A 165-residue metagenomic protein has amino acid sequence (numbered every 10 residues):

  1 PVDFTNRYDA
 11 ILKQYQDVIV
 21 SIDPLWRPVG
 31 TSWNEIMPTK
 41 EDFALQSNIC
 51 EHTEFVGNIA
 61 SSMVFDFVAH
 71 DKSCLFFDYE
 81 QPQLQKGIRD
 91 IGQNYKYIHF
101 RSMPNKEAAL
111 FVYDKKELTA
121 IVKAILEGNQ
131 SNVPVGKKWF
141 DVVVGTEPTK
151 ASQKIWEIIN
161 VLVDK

Functional and structural regions predicted by a protein language model:
P1-V2, E80: Residues in the short beta-alpha loop(s) of Rossmann-like NAD(P)-binding domains
D3-F65, A69-H70: Donor nucleotide-activated moiety binding/catalytic core segment of transferases that use nucleotide-activated donors
M37-K40, V112, T146-K150: Conserved phosphate-coordination/catalytic loops
N48-E51, I59-S62, Y113, E117 (+2 more regions): Generic recognition of stable, solvent-exposed alpha-helical segments in well-folded globular domains
S62-V144: Catalytic binding pocket for nucleotide-activated donors in carbohydrate/polymer assembly enzymes
P148-K165: C-terminal alpha-helical cap of glycosyltransferases
